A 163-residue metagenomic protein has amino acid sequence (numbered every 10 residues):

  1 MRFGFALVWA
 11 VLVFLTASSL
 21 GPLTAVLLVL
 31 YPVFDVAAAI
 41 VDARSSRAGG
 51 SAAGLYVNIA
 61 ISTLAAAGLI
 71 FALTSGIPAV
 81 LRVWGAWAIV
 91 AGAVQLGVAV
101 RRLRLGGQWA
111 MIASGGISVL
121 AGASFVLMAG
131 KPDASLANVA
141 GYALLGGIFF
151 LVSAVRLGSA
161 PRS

Functional and structural regions predicted by a protein language model:
M1-G50, V155-S163: N-terminal topogenic module of multi-pass integral membrane proteins
R2-W9, N58-A66, S114-V119: Core segments of transmembrane alpha-helices that mediate helix-helix packing or line hydrophobic substrate/ligand
A10, A65-S75, S118-S135: Hydrophobic alpha-helical transmembrane segments in multi-pass integral membrane proteins
S19-V33, S75-I89, A140-L144: Structural signature of hydrophobic alpha-helical transmembrane segments
G49-I61, V83-W84, G106-G115: Cytoplasmic-side transmembrane-helix entry/capping segments in multi-pass membrane proteins
L64-M111: Membrane-proximal helix-loop-helix units in multi-pass membrane proteins
V83-V94, Q108-F125, N138-I148: Alpha-helical membrane segments in multi-pass integral membrane proteins
G97-G106, F125-A129, G147-S163: Membrane-water interface at the C-terminal end of transmembrane alpha helices
